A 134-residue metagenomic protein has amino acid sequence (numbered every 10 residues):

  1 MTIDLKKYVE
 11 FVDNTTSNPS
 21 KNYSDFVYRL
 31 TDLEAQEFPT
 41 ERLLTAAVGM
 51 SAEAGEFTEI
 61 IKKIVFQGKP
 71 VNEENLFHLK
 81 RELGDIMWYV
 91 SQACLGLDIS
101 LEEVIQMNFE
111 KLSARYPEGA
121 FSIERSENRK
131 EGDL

Functional and structural regions predicted by a protein language model:
M1-L83, M87-L134: Flexible "arm" and connector segments at domain edges
